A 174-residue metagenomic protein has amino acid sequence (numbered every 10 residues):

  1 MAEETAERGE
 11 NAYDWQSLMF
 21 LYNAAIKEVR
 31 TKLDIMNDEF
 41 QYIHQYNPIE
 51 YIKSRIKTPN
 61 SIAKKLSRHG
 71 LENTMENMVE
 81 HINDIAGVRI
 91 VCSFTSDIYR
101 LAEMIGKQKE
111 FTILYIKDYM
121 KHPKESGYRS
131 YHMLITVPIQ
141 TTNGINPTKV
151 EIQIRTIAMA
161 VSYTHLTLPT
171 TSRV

Functional and structural regions predicted by a protein language model:
M1-H81: Charge-rich, low-complexity segments
N83-I85, Y128-S130, I145-K149: Short connector loops at helix/strand junctions that flank enzyme active sites, especially segments positioning acidic
A86-C92, I152: Short cationic amphipathic helices and targeting signals
F94-D97: Helix N-cap motif at beta-to-alpha junctions
Y99, F111-T136: Beta-rich nucleic-acid/ligand-interaction surfaces
L101-G106: Short amphipathic alpha-helices in soluble, non-transmembrane regions that often serve as interface/regulatory elements
K149-I157: Active-site ExK catalytic segment of metal-dependent nucleases
T164-T170: Conserved small/polar residues in nucleotide/adenosyl-binding loops
